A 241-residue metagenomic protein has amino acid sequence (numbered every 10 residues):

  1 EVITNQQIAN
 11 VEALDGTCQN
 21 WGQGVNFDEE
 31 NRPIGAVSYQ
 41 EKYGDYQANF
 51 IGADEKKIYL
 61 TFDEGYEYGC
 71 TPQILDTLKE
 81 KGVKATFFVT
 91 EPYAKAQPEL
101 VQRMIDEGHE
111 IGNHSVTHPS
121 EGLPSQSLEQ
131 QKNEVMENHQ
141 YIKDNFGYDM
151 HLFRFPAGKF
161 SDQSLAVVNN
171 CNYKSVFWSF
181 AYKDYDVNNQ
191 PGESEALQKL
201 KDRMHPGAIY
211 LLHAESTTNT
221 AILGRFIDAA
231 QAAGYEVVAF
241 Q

Functional and structural regions predicted by a protein language model:
E1-Q23, D45: Compositionally biased intrinsically disordered regions enriched in Thr/Gly
A13-V25, E29, W178-S179, V187: Tryptophan-centered motif/residue detector
G22-M150, A229, E236: Active-site beta->alpha N-cap acidic-glycine motif
F62, V89-P92, N113-S115, F155-A157 (+3 more regions): A cross-domain feature marking catalytic cores of carbohydrate-active enzymes and several ubiquitous metabolic/repair
D63, A181-D186, A214, D228: Acidic side chains
C70, P119-Y148, K159-P206, N219-R225: Alpha-helical scaffold elements lining the catalytic groove of polysaccharide deacetylases
M204-Q241: Catalytic grooves of carbohydrate-active enzymes
